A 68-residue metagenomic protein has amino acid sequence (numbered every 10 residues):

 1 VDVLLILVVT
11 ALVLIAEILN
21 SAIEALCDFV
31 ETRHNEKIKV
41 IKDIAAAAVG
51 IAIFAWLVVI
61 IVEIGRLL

Functional and structural regions predicted by a protein language model:
V1-I23, V30, H34-E36, V40-K42 (+1 more regions): Hydrophobic alpha-helical transmembrane segments
